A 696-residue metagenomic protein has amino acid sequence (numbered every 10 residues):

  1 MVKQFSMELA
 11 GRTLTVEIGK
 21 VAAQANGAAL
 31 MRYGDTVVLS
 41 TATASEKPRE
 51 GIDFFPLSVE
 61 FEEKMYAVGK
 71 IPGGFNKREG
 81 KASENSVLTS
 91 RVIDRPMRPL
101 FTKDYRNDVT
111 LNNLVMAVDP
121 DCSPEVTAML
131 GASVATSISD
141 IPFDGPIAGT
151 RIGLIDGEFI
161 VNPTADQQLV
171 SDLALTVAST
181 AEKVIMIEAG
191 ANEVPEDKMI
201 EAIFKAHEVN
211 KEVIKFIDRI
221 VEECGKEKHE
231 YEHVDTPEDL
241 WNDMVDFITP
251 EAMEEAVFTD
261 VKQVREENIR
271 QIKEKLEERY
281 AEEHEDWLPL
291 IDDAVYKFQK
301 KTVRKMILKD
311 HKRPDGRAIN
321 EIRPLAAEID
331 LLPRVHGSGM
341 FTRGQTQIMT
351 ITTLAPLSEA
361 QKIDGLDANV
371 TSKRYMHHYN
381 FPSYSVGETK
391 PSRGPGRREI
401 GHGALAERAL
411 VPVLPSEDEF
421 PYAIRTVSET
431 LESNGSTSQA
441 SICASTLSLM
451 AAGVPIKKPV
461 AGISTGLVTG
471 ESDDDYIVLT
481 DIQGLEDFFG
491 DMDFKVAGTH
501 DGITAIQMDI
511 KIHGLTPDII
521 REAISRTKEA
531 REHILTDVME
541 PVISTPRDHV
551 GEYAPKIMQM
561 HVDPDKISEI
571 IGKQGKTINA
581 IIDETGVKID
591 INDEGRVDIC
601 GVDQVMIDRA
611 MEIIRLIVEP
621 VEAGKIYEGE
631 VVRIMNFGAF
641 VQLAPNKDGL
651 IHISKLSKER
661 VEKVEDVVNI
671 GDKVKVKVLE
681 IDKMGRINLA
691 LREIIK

Functional and structural regions predicted by a protein language model:
M1-E232: Long, basic N-terminal domains or extensions that often function in RNA/ssDNA interaction or organelle/cellular
M1-S45, D53, E232-V370, P555-E569 (+2 more regions): Extended amphipathic alpha-helical scaffolds
A25-T110, V115-C122, E188, L331 (+3 more regions): Glycine-rich, flexible beta-strand/loop modules in the N-terminal catalytic cores of phosphate-handling
G27-A29, C122-D140, I329-T352, N434-V454 (+1 more regions): Conserved phosphate/anionic-ligand binding catalytic regions in large, soluble enzymes, centered on
Y33, A42-A44, F61-E63, N113-A117 (+18 more regions): Flexible glycine-/small-residue-rich
K103-V109, D144-P146, V213-Y231, Q263-V264 (+7 more regions): Flexible, glycine/charged-enriched surface loops at secondary-structure junctions
D140-D260, L449-D548: Mobile "lid/hinge" segments at catalytic clefts and subdomain interfaces of large enzymes
Y553-Q559, P564-K696: Single-stranded RNA-binding regions, centering on S1/OB-family and related RNA-binding modules
